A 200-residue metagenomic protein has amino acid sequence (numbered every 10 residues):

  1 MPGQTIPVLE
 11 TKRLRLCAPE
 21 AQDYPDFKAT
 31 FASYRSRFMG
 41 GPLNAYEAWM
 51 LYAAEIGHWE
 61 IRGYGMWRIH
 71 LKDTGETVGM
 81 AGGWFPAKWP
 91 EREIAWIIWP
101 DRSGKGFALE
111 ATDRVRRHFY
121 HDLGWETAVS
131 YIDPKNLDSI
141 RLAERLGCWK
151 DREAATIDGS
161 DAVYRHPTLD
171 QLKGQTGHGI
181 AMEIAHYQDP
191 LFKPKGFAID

Functional and structural regions predicted by a protein language model:
M1-G41, L51-A53, G57, M66-D200: Acyl-donor (CoA/ACP) binding surface of acyl/acetyltransferases
A45-A48: Short amphipathic alpha-helix in the helical subdomain of ABC transporter nucleotide-binding domains
E60: Extracellular/periplasmic catalytic domains that process cell-envelope and extracellular macromolecules
G63: Beta-strand acidic-aromatic groove motif in beta-rich domains, primarily in extracellular
